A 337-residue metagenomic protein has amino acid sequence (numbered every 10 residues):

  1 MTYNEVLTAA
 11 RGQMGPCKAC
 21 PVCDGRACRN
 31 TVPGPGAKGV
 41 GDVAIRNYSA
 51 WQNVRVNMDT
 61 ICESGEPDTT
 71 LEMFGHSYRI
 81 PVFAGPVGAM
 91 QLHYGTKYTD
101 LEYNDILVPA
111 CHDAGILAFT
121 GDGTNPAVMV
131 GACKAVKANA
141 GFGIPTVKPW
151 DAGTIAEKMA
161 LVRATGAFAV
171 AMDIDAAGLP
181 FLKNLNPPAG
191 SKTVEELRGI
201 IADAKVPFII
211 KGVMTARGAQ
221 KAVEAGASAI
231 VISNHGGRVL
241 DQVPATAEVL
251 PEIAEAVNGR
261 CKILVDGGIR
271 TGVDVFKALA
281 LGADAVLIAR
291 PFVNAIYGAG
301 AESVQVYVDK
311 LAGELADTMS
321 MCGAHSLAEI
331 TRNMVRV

Functional and structural regions predicted by a protein language model:
T2-R79, I330: An N-cap/entry alpha-helix motif that binds or orients negatively charged groups
Q13, G36-V40, A44, D100 (+7 more regions): Generic structural signal for well-ordered, non-membrane alpha-helical segments in soluble metabolic enzymes
V43-M129: N-terminal functional module of multi-domain proteins
Y94, F119-G121, G143-W150, L182-P188: Flexible, glycine/proline-enriched loop segments at strand-loop-helix junctions that form or flank small-ligand binding
V108-P109, K137-A138, W150-V265, G272-I296 (+1 more regions): Alpha/beta enzyme core
L117, A127-G153: Long, hydrophobic, well-ordered secondary-structure blocks that form the structural core and pocket-lining surfaces
A285, V293-I296, G300-L311: C-terminal structured "cap/appendage" subdomains that terminate the fold
G313-V337: Charged C-terminal helix
